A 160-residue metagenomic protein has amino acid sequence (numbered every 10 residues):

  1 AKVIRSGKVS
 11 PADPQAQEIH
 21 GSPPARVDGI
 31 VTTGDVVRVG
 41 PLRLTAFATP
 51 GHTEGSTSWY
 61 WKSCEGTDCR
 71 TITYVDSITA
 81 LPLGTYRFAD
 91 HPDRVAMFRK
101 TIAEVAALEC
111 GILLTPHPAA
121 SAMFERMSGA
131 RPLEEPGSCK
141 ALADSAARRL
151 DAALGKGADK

Functional and structural regions predicted by a protein language model:
A1-A48, T53-E54, P82, R87-G111: Metallo-beta-lactamase
K2-V3, I30, V36, S77 (+2 more regions): Residue-level preference for alpha-helix termini and adjacent loops
S6-V9, K62, R126: Residue-level signal for well-ordered alpha-helical positions
A48-P50, Y74-D76, I112-P118: Active-site neighborhood of phospho(di)ester-bond hydrolases with catalytic His/Asp-centered motifs
E54-G55, A120: Short active-site segment of divalent metal-dependent hydrolases/proteases that encodes the spacing between
T57-S58, M123: Generic hydrophobic alpha-helical membrane-span motif
S58-L81: Conserved beta-strand hairpin/beta-sheet module of binuclear metal-dependent hydrolase folds, prominently
G66-D68, A80-K160: Accessory terminal helices/loops
